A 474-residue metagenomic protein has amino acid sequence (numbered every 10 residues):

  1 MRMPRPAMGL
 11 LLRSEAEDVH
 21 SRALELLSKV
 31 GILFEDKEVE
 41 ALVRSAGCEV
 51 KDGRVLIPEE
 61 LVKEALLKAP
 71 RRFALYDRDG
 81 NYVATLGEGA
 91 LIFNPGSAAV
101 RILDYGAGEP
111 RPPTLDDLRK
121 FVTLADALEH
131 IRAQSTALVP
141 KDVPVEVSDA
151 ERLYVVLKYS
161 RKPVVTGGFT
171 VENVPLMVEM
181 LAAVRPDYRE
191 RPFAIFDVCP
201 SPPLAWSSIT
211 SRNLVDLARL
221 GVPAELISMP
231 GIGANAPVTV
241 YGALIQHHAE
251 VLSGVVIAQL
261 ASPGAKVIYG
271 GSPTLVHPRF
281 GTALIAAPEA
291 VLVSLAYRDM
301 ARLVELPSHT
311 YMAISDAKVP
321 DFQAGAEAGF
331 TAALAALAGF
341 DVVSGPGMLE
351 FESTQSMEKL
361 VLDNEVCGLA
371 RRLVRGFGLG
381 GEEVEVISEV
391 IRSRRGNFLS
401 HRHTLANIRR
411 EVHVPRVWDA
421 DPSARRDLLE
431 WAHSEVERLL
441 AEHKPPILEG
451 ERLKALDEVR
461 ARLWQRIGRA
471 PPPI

Functional and structural regions predicted by a protein language model:
M1-M3, R44-K51, F193, G231 (+5 more regions): Short acidic (Asp/Glu) and glycine-rich catalytic loops that position anionic groups and cofactors
M1-Y105, L440: N-terminal leader/transition segments
G9-R22, V30-L42, L56, E358-I474: Catalytic-core signal marking the mid-to-C-terminal active-site face
S14, D18, F34, E38 (+14 more regions): Conserved active-site and cofactor/substrate-binding residues in soluble primary-metabolism enzymes
V19-R22, L26-L33, A46, A65-R72 (+14 more regions): Change "in soluble alpha/beta enzymes" to "in soluble alpha/beta proteins
V39-S45, G271-H277, Y311-P320, L349-S353 (+2 more regions): A glycine-rich phosphate-binding loop feature that marks nucleotide/adenosyl-phosphate handling sites
L56-A234, Y241: Catalytic alpha/beta active-site cores
D197-D363: Glycine-rich anion/phosphate-binding loop at the beta-strand->alpha-helix junction
